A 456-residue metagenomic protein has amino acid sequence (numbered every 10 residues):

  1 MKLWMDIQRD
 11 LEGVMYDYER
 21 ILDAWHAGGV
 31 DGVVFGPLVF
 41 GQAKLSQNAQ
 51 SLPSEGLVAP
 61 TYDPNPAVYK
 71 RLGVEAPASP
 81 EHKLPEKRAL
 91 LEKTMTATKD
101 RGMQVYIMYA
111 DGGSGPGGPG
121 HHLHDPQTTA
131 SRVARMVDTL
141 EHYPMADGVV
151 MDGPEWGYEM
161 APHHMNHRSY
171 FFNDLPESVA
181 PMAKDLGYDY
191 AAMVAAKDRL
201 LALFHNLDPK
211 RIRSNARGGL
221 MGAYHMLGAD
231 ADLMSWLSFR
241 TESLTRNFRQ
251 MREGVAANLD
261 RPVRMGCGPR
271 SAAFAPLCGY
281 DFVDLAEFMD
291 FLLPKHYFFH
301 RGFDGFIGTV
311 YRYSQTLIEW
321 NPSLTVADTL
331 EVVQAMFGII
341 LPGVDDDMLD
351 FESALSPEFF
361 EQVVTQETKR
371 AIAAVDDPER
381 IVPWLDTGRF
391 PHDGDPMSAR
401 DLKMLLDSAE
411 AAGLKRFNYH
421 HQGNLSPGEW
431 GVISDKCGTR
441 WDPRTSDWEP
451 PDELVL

Functional and structural regions predicted by a protein language model:
M1-N48: N-terminal structural segment of carbohydrate-active enzymes
M1-W4, R101-Y106, V255-R270, D376-P383: Short beta-strand/loop segments at the ligand-binding rim of alpha/beta enzyme cores
W4-G13, P66-R88, P116-A130, D230-T245 (+2 more regions): The substrate-binding groove and active-site-proximal loops of carbohydrate-active enzymes, especially glycoside
L11-H26, P126-L140, A273-L285, P396-S408: Short, acidic/polar
V30-P85: Aromatic-lined carbohydrate-binding/catalytic grooves of carbohydrate-active enzymes
G36, A146-D147, G153, F288-I307 (+1 more regions): Substrate-binding cleft of secreted/luminal carbohydrate-active enzymes
L91-H121: Substrate-binding cleft and catalytic face of glycoside hydrolase catalytic domains, especially the flexible beta-alpha
G120-R264, P269-E361: Polysaccharide-binding and catalytic clefts of secreted carbohydrate-active enzymes
